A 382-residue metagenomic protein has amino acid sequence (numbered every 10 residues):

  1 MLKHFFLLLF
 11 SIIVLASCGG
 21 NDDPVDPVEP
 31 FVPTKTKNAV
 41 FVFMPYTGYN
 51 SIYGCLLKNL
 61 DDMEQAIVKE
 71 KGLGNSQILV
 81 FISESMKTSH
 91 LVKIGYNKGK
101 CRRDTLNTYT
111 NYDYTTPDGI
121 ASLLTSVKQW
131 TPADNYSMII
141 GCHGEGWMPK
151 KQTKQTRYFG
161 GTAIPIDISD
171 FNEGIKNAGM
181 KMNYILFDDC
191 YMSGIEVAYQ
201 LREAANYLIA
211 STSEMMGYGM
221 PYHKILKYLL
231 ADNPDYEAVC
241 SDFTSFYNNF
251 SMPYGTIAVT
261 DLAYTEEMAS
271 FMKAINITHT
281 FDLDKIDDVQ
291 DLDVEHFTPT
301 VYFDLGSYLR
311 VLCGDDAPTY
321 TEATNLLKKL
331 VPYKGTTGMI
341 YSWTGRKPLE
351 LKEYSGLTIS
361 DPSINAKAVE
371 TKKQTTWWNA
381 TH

Functional and structural regions predicted by a protein language model:
M1-A16: Sec-dependent bacterial lipoprotein signal peptides
I12-K37, D361: Bacterial Sec-dependent N-terminal signal peptides
D23-P24, P33-L57, D61, S83-K87 (+5 more regions): Cell-envelope and extracellular/periplasmic
D26, T125, Q129, G144-G146 (+1 more regions): Terminal, contiguous helix-loop blocks that mediate binding/assembly
T36-A39, G72-I78, T131-S137, G179-Y184 (+1 more regions): Loop/turn elements at helix/coil->beta-strand transitions in domains of secreted/extracellular proteins
S51-L56, Y112-I120, T162-F171: Phosphate/oxyanion-binding active-site loops and adjacent basic polyanion-contact surfaces
Y53-F81: Hydrophobic alpha-helical membrane-insertion signals
I78-Y136, I140-C142, Q155-T162: Substrate-binding cleft of extracellular glycoside hydrolase catalytic domains
